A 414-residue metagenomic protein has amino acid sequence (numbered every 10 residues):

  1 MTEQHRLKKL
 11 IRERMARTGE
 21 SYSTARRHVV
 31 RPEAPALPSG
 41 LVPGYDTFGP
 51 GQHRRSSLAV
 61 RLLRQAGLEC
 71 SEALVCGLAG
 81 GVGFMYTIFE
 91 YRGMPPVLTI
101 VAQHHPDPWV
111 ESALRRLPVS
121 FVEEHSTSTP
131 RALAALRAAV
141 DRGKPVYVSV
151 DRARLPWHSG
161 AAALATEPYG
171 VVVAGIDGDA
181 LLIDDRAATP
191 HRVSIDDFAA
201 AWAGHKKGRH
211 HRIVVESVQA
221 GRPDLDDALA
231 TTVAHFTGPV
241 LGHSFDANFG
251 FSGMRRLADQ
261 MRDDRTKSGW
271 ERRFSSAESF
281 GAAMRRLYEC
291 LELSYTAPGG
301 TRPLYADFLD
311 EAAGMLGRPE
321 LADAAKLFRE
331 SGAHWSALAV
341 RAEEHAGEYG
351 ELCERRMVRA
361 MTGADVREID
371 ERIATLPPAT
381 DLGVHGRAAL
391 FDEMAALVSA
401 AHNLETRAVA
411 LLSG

Functional and structural regions predicted by a protein language model:
M1-A34: C-terminal alpha-helical interaction appendages
M1-T2, T47-G51, Y295: A short, ordered amphipathic alpha-helix with a cationic face
Q4-K8, Q52, S56, H402: Onset of an N-terminal alpha helix
R6, L10, T24, L58 (+10 more regions): Exposed alpha-helical structural elements
P38-A73, G80-P223: Conserved active-site-adjacent core of cysteine acyl-enzyme catalytic domains
D179-T296, F308: Noncatalytic regulatory segments and standalone regulatory/sensor domains
R286-G414: Charged, long alpha-helical assembly modules
